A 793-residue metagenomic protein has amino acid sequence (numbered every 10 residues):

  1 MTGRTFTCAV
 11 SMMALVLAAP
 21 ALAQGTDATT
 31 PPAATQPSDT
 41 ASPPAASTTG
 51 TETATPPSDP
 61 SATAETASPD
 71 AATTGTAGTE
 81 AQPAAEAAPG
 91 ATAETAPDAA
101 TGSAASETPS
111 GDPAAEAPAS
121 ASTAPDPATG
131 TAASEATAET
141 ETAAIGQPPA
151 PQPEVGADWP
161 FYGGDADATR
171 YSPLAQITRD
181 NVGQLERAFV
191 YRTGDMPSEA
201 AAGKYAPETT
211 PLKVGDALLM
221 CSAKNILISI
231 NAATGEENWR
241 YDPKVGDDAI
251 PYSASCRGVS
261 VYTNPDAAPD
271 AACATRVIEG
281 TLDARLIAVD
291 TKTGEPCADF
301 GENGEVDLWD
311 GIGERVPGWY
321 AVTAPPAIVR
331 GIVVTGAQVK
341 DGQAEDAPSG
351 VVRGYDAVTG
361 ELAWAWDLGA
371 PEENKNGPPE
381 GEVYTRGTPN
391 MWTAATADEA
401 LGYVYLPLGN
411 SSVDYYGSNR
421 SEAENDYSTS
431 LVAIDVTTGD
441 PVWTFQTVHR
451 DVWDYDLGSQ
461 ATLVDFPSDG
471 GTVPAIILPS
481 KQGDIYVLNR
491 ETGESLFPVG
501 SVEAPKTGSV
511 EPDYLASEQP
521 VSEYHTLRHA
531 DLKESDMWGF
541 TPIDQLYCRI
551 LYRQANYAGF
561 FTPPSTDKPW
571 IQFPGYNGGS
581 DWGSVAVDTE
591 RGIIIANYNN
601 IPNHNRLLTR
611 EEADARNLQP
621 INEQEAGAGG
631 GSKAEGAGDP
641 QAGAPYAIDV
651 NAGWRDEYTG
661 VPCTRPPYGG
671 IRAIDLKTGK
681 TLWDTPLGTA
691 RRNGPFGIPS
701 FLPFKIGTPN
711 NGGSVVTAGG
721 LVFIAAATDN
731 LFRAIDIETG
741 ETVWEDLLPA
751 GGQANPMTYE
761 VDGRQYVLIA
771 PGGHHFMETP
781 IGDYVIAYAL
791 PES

Functional and structural regions predicted by a protein language model:
M1-A23: Gram-negative bacterial Sec-dependent N-terminal signal peptides
Q24-P148: Compositionally biased, proline/threonine/alanine/serine-rich low-complexity intrinsically disordered stretches
E116, D126, G130-A175, Y514-L527 (+4 more regions): N-terminal pre-domain segments of enzymes
W159-G163, G203-K224, P251-R285, G318-E345 (+11 more regions): Repeat-blade elements of multi-bladed beta-propeller folds
P160, A166-P173, D195-A201, I228 (+3 more regions): Short, solvent-exposed loop/turn elements at domain surfaces
P173-L219, K244, I312, K568-N577: Asp/Glu-centered strand-loop micro-motifs enriched in Gly/Pro and often flanked by an aromatic residue
G183-G194, L227-A249, T263-A268, L286-P317 (+10 more regions): Extracytoplasmic/lumenal domain signature
K568-P602, L607-T609: Segments forming glycine/polar-rich beta-alpha architectures that bind adenosine-containing cofactors
